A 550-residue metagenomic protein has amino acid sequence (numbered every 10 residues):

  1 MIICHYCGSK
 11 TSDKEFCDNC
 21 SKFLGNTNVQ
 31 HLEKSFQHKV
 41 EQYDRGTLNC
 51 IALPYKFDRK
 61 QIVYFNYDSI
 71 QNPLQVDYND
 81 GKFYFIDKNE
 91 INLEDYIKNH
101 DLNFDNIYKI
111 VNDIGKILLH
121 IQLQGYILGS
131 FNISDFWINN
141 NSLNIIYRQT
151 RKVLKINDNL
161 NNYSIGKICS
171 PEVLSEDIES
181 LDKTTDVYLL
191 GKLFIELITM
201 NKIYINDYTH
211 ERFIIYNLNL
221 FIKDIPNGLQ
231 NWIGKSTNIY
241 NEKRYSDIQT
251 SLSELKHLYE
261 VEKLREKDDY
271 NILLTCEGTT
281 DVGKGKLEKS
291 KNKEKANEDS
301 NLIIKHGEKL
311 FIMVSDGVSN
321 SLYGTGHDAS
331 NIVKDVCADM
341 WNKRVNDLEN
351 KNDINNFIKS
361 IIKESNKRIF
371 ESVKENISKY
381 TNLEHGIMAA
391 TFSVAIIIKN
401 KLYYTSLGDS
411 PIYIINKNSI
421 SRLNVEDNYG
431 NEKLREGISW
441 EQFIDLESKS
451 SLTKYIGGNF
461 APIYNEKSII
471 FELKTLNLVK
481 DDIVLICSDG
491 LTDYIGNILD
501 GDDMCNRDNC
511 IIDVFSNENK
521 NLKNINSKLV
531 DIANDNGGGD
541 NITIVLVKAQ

Functional and structural regions predicted by a protein language model:
Y6, K14-C20, L24, G81 (+14 more regions): PP2C/PPM-type serine/threonine phosphatase catalytic domain
N28-N66: ATP-binding glycine-rich loop module of kinase domains
N66-D77: Conserved HxN/HPN-centered segment at the entrance to the catalytic loop of eukaryotic protein kinase-like domains
D80-N92: Conserved short submotifs of the Hanks-type protein kinase catalytic core that shape the nucleotide-binding pocket
D186: Conserved catalytic-loop aspartate of Hanks-type protein kinases
L197-I198: Hydrophobic anchor on a C-lobe helix of Hanks-type protein kinase catalytic domains
